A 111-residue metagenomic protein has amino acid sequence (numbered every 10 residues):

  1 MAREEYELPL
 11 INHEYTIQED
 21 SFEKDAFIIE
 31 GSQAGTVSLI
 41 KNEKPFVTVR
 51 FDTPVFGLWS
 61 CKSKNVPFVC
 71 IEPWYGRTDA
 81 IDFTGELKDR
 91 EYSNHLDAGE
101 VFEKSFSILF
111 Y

Functional and structural regions predicted by a protein language model:
M1-F51: Active-site/ligand-binding surface loops and adjacent short beta/alpha elements that line catalytic pockets across
G35-V37, V69, K104: Hydrophobic residues positioned within well-ordered beta-strands of beta-sheet architectures
I40-D82: Glycine-rich active-site loops that engage anionic ligands at enzyme catalytic sites
S63, E91-N94: Short amphipathic alpha-helical interaction segments
A80-R90: Short beta-strand and strand-turn-strand segments in soluble, beta-rich domains
N94-F110: Short Pro-Gly-centered flexible turn/kink motifs
